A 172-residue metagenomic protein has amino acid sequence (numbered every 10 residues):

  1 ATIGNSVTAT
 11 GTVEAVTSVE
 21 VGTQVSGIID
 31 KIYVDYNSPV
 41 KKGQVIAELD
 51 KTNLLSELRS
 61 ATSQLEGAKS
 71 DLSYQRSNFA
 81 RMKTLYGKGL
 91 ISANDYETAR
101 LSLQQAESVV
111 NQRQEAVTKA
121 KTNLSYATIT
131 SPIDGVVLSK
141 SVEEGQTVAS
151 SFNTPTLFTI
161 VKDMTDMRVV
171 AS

Functional and structural regions predicted by a protein language model:
A1, E66, Y126, S139 (+1 more regions): Short, well-ordered beta-strand segments in soluble/periplasmic domains
G4-Q64, K88, S139-E143: Long, amphipathic coiled-coil "stalk"/hairpin helices in large membrane-associated assemblies
G11, I29, N37-I46, M82 (+3 more regions): A structural signal for short beta-strand/turn segments enriched in small hydrophobics and glycine
V16, I32, P132, K140 (+2 more regions): Residue-level recognition of beta-strand microenvironments
E20-V21, E48, T128, T147 (+1 more regions): Conserved beta-strand positions that form and line the central face of beta-propeller blades
T23, V34, K51, S70 (+3 more regions): Short, conserved catalytic or interaction motifs in soluble domains
Q24, L55, Q114-T147, T165-D166: Elongated periplasmic alpha-helical coiled-coil
N53-T122, K140, V169: Alpha-helical coiled-coil segments
